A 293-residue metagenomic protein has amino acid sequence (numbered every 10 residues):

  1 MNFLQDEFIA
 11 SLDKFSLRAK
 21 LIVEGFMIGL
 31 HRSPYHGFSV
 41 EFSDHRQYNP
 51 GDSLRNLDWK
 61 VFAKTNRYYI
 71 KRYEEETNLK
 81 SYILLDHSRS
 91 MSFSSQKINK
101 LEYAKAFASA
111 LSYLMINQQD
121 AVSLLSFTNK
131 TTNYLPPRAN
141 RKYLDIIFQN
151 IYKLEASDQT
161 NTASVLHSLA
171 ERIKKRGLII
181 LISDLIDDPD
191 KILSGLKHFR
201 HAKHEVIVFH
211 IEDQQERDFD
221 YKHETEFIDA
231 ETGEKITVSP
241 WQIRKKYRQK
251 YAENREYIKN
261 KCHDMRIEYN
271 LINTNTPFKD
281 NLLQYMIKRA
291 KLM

Functional and structural regions predicted by a protein language model:
M1-P137, L178-I182, D188, S194 (+2 more regions): An amphipathic, basic-hydrophobic helix/alpha-beta surface used to engage anionic, phosphate-rich ligands or surfaces
M1-P34, E41-D44, S53, E171-G177 (+2 more regions): Von Willebrand factor type A / integrin I
L79, A139-Y143, S157, K250: A generic short alpha-helical patch detector that favors 3-5-residue windows in or near N-terminal regions
M91, S95, I151-E155, Q242 (+1 more regions): Short amphipathic alpha-helical interaction patches enriched in hydrophobic/aromatic residues with interspersed Lys/Arg
E102, A156-A163, I186-D187, Q249-A252: Conserved phosphate-coordination/catalytic loops
A106-A110, T160-H167, D190, E256 (+1 more regions): Short, contiguous clusters of charged residues that form electrostatic/catalytic patches at enzyme active sites, used
Y134-Q149, I287: Short, electropositive alpha-helical surface patch
Y143-I180, P189-K191, E212-D213: Von Willebrand factor
